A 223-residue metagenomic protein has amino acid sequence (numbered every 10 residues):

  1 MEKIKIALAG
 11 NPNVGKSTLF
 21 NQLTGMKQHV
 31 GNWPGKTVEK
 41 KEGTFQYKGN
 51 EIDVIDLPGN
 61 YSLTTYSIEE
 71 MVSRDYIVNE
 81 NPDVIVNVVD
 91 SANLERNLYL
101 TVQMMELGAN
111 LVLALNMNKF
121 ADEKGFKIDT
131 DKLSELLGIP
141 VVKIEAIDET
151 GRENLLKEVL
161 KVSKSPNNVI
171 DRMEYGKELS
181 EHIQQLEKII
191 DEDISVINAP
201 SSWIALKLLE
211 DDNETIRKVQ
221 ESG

Functional and structural regions predicted by a protein language model:
M1-S62, E80: Conserved G1/Walker A P-loop phosphate-binding module
T18, M71-V72, Y99, W203-I204: Active-site phosphate/pyrophosphate-handling residues
M26, G35, G59-N60, S91-E95 (+2 more regions): Conserved nucleotide-binding/hydrolysis micro-motifs of P-loop NTPases
G43-K48, V72-V141: Conserved C-terminal guanine-recognition region of P-loop GTPase G domains, centered on the G4
L63-M71: Short glycine-rich substrate-engagement loop in P-loop NTPases that contacts/grips substrate
V112, D122-G223: Alpha-helical transmembrane helix bundles of large polytopic membrane transport and channel proteins
